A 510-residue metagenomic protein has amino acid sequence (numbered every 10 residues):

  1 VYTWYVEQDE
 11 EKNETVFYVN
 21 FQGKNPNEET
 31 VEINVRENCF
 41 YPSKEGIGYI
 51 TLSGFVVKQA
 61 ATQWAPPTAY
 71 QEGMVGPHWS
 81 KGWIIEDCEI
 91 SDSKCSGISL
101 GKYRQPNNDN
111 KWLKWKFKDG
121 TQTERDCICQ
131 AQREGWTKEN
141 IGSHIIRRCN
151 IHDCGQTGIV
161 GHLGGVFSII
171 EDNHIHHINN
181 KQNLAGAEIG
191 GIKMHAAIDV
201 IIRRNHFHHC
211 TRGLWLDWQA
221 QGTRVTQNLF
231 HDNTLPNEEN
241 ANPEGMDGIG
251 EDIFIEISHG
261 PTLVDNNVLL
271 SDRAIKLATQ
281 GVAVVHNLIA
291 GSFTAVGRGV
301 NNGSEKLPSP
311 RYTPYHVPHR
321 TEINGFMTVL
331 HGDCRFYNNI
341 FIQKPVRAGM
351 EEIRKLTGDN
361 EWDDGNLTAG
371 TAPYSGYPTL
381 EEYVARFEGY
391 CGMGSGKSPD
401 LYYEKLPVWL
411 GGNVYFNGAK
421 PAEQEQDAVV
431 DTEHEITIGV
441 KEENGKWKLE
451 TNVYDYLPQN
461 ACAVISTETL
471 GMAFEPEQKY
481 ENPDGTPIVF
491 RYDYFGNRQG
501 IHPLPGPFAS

Functional and structural regions predicted by a protein language model:
V1-E11, T15-V16, V31: Extracellular/luminal ectodomains and secreted, surface-exposed scaffolds of diverse proteins
D9, E32-T51, P67-S80: Extracellular beta-strand-rich solenoid/capping regions of secreted or surface-exposed proteins that bind or remodel
K12-N25, P42-Q63, K81-S91, R147 (+1 more regions): Parallel beta-helix/beta-solenoid
Y18-T30, E450-Y456: Secondary-structure transition/turn motif
T30, I501-S510: Short, surface-exposed, low-complexity cationic segments
F40, T62-H78, K94-A463: Glycine- and acidic/polar-rich repeat regions and solenoidal domains
C462-I501: Active-site and glycan-interaction determinants of carbohydrate-active enzymes
